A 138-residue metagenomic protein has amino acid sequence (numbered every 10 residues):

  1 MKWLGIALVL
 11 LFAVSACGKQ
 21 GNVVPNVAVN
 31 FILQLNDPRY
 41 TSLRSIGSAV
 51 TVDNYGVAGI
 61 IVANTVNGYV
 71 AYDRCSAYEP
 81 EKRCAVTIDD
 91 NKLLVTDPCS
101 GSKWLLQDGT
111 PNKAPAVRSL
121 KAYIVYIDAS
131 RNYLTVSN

Functional and structural regions predicted by a protein language model:
M1-C17: Sec-dependent bacterial lipoprotein signal peptides
G18-N91, L105-L106, S119-N138: N-terminal pre-ligand scaffold of iron-sulfur
S76, T96-D97: Short cysteine-rich clusters marking metal-coordination/redox-active sites
N112-K113: Acidic, glycine-rich flexible loop segments
